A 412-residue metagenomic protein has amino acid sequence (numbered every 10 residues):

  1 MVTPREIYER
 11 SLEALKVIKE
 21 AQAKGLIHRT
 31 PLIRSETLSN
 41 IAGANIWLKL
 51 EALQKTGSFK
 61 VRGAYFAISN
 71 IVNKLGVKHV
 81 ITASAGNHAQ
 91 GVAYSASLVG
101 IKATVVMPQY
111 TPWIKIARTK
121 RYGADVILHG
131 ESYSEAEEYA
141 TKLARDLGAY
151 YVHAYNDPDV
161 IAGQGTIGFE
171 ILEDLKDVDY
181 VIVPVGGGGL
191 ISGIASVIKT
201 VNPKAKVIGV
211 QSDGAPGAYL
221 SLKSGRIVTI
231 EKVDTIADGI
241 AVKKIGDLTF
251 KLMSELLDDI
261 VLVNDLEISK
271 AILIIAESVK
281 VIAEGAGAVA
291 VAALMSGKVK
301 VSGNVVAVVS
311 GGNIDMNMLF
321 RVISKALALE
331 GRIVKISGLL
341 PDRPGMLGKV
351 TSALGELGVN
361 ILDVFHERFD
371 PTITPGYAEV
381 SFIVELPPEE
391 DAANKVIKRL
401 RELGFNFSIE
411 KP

Functional and structural regions predicted by a protein language model:
M1-P412: PLP-dependent amino-acid enzyme catalytic core
